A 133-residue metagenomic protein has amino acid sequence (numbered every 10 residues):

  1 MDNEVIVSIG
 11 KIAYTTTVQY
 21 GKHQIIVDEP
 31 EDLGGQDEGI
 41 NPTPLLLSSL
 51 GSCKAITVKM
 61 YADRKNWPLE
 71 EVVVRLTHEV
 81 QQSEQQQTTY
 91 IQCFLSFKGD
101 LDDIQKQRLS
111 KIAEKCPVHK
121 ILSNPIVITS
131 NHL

Functional and structural regions predicted by a protein language model:
M1-S48, M60-L133: Extended beta-strand/beta-hairpin segments
L50-K54: Alpha-helical metal-binding/catalytic segments enriched in His/Glu/Asp
